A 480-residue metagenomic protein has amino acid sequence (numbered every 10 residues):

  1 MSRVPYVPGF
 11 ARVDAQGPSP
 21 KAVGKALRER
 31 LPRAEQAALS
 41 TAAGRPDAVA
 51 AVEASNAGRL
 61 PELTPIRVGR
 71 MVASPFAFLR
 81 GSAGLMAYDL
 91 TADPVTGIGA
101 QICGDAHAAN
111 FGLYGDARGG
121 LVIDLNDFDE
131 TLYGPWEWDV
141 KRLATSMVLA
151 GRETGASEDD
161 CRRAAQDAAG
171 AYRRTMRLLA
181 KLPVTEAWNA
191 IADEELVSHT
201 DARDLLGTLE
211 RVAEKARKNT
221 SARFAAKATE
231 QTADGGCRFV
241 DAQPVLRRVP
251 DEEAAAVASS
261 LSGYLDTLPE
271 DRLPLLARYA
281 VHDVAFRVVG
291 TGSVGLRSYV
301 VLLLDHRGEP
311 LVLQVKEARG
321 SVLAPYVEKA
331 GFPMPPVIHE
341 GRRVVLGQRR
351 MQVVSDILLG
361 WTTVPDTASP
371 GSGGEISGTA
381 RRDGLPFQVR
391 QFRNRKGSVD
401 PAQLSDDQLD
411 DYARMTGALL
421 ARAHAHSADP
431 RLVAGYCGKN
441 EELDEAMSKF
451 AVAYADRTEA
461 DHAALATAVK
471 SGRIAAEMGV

Functional and structural regions predicted by a protein language model:
M1-R3: Actinobacteria-biased recognition of intrinsically disordered, low-complexity terminal regions
P5-A15: General secondary-structure propensity
V13-C103, A108-V212, A216-R217, Y264-G479: Conserved ATP-binding subdomain of kinase catalytic cores across diverse folds
I191-S259: Long, low-complexity segments enriched in small/aliphatic residues
